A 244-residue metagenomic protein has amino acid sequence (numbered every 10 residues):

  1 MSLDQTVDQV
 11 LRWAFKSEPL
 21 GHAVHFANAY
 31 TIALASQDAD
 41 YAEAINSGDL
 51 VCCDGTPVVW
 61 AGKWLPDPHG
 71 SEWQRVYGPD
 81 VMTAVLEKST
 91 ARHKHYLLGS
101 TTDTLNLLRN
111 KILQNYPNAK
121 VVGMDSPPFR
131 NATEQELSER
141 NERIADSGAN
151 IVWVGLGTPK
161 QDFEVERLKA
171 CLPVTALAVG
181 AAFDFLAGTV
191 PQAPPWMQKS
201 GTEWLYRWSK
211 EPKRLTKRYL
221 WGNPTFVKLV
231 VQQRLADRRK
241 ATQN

Functional and structural regions predicted by a protein language model:
M1-V76: N-terminal nucleotide/polyanion-binding subdomain common to many enzyme families
A39, E43-S47, D162-A181: A short, gly/pro- and small-residue-rich
D49, V122, N150, V174: Conserved acidic residues
V58-W60, K160, A182-A187: Short gly/pro/ser/thr-enriched loop/turn and capping motifs at secondary-structure boundaries
V59-W60, A193-N244: A transmembrane-helix-recognition feature enriched in membrane-embedded lipid enzymes and envelope glyco-/phospholipid
G62-E139, S147: Conserved beta-alpha
S126-T133, V174-K210: Short, flexible loop segments at boundaries between secondary-structure elements
I144, G148-T158: Proline-aspartate-enriched helix->loop->beta-strand connector
